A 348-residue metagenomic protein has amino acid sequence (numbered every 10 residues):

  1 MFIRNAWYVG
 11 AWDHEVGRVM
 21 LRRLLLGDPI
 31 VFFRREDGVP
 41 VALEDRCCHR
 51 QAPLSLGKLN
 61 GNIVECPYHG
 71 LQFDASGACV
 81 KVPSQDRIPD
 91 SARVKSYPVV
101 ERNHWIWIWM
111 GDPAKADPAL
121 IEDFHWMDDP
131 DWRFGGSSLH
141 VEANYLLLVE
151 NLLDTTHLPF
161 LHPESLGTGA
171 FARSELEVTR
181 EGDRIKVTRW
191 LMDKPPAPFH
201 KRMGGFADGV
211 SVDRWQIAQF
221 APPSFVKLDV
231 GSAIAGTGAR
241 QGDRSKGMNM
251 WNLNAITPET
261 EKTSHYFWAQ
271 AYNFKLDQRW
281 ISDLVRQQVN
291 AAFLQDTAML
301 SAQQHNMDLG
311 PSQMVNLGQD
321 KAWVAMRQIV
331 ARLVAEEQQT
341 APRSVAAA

Functional and structural regions predicted by a protein language model:
F2, Y8, W12, K58 (+1 more regions): A short, aromatic/hydrophobic, helix- or strand-capping loop or linear motif that either lines the entrance/gate
I3-Y8, S76-S84, H157-F160, I234-A239: Short Pro/Gly-enriched beta-strand edge/turn motifs at strand-loop
N5, V94-S96, W251: Short edge beta-strand segments in beta-sheet-rich domains
V9-F134, A348: Rieske [2Fe-2S] iron-sulfur-binding domain
V39, P118-A348: C-terminal catalytic domain of Rieske-type non-heme iron oxygenases
